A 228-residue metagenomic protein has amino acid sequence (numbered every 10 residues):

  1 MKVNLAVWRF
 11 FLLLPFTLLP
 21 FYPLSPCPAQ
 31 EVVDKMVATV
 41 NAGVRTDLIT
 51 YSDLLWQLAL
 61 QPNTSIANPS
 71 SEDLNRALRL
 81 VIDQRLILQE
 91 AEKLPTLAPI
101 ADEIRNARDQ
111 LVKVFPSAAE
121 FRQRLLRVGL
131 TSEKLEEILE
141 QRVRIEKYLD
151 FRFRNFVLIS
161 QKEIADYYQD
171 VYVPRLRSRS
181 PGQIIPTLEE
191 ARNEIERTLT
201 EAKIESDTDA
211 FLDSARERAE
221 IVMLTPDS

Functional and structural regions predicted by a protein language model:
M1-V7: N-terminal secretory signal peptides that target proteins for export/translocation
F10-P23: Bacterial N-terminal signal peptides
F21, T50, D166-Y167: Intrinsically disordered, low-complexity N-terminal regions enriched in serine/proline/glycine with scattered basic
S25-A29: Sec/Tat signal peptide C-region and signal peptidase I cleavage site
E31-T39, G43, N68-S228: Peptidyl-prolyl cis-trans isomerase
M36-A67: N-terminal targeting signals for Sec/Tat export/insertion, comprising classic cleavable signal peptides
